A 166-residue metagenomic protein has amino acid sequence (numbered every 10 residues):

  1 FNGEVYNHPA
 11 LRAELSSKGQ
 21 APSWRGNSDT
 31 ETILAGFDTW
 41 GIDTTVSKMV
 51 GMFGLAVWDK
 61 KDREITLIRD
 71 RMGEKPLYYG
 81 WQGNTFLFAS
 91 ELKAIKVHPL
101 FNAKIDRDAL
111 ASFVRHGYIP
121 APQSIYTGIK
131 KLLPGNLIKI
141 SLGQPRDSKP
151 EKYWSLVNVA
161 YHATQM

Functional and structural regions predicted by a protein language model:
F1-M166: Cysteine-centered catalytic environments shared across enzyme families
